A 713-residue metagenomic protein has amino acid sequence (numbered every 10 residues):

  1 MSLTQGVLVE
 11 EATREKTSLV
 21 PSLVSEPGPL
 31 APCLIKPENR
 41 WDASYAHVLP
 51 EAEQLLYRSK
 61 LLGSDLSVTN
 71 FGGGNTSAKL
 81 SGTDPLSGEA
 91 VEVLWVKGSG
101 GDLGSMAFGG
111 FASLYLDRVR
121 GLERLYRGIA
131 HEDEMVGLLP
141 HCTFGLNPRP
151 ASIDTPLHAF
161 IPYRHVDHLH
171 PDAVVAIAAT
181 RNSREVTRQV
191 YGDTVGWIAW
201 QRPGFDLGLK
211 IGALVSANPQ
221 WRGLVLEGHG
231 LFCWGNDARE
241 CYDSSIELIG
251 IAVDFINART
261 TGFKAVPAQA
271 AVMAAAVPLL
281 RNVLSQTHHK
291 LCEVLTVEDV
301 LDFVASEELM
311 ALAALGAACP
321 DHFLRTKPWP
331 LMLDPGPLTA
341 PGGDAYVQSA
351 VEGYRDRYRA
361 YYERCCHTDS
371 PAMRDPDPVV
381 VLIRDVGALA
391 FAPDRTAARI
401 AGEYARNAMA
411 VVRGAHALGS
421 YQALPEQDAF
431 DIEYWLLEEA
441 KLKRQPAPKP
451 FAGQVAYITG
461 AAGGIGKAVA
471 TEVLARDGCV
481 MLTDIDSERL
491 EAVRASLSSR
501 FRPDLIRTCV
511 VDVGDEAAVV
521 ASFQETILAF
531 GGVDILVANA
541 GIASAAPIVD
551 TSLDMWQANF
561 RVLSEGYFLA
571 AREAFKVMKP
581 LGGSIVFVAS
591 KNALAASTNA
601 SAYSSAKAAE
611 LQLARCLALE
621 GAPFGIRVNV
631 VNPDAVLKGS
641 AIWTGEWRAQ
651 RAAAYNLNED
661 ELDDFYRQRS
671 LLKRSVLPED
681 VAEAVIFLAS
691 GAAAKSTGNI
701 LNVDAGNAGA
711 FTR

Functional and structural regions predicted by a protein language model:
S2-E10, L23, G28-A456, A468: Glycine-rich flexible loops
V537, A622, R627, S696-G698: Short, small/polar-rich loop/turn modules that mediate ligand/substrate recognition or access, typified
P547-I548, S552-F560, Y666: Substrate-binding pocket helix/loop in short-chain dehydrogenase/reductase
A571, A606, A614: Active-site helix of classical SDR
K576, L619-E620, A694: Alpha-helical segment proximal to the catalytic Tyr-Lys
S590: Residue(s) in the substrate-gating loop at a strand-loop-helix junction that position the organic substrate next
T697-R713: Short C-terminal tail/terminal secondary-structure segment of NAD(P)H-dependent dehydrogenase/reductase domains
